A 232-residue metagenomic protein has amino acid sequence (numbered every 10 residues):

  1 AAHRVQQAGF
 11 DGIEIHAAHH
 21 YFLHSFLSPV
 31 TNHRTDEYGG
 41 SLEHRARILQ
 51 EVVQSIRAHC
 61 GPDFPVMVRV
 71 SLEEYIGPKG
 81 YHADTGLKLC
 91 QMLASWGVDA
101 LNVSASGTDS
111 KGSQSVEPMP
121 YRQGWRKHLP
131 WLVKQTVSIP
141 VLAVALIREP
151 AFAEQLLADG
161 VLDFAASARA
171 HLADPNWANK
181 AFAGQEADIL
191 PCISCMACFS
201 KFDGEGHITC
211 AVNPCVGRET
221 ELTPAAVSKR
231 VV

Functional and structural regions predicted by a protein language model:
A1-V232: Flavin-dependent oxidoreductase catalytic cores
